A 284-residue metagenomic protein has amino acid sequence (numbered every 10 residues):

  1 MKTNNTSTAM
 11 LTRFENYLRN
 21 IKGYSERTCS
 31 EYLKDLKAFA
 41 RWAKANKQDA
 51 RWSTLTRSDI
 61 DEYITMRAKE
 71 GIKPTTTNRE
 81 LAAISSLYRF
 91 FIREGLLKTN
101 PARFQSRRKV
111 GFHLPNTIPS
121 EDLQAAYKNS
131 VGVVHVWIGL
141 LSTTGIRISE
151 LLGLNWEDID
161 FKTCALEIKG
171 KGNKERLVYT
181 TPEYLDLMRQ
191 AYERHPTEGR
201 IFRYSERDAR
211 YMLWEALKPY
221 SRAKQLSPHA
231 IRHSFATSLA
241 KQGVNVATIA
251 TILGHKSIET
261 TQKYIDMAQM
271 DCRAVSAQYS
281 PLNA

Functional and structural regions predicted by a protein language model:
S7, Y179-E183, D266-A284: DNA/chromatin major-groove-contacting recognition/catalytic segments
L11-H113, H195: N-terminal core-binding DNA-recognition domain of tyrosine recombinases/integrases
L97, F112, S120-I148, L152 (+1 more regions): Basic, Lys/Arg- and aromatic-enriched nucleic-acid-binding interface segment
L97-T99, K109-A125, G172-E183, P196-I201: DNA breakage-rejoining catalytic core of tyrosine-based enzymes
T117, G172, L253, I258-Q278: Catalytic-site neighborhood detector that most strongly recognizes the C-terminal catalytic loop/helix of tyrosine
G139, T143, S234-K256, K263: C-terminal catalytic core of tyrosine-transesterase DNA break-rejoin enzymes
T144, G153-L187: Conserved tyrosine-mediated DNA breakage-rejoining catalytic core shared by Y-recombinases
T181-A223: Active-site/catalytic core of tyrosine-dependent DNA strand-transfer enzymes
